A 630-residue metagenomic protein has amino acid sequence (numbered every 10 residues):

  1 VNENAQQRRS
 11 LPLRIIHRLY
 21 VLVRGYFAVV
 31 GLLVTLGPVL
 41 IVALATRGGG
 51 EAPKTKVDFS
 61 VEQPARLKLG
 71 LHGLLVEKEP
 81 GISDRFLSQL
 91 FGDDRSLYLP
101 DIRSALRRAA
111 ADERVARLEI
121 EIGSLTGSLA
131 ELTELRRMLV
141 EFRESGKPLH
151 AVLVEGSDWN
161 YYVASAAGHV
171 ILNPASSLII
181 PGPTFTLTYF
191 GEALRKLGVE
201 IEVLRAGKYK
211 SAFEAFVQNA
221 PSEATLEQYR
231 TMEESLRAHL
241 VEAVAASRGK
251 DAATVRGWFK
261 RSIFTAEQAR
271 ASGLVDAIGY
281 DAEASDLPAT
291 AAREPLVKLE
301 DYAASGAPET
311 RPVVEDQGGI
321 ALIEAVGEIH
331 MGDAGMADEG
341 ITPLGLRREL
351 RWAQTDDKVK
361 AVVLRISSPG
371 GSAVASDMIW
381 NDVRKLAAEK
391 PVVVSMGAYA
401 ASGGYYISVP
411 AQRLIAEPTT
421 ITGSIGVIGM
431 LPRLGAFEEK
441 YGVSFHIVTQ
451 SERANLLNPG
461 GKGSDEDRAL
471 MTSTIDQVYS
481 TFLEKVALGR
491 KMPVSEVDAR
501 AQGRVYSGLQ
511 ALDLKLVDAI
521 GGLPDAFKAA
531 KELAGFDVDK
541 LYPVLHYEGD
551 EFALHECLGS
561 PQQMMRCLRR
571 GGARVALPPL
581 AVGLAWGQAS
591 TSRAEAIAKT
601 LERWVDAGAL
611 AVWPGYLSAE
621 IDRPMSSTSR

Functional and structural regions predicted by a protein language model:
V1-L87, F91-D94, P100-I102, T184-A266 (+8 more regions): Intrinsically disordered, low-complexity segments enriched in small/flexible residues
D58-S60, A65-F190, V313-F437, D476: Cleft-lining beta-strand/loop regions that shape enzyme active-site pockets
I171-L172, V275-D281, I415-A416, V517-L523: Short acidic-hydrophobic, aromatic-tinged amphipathic segments that line or gate anion-handling sites
D251-S272, A277, K491-G521: Amphipathic alpha-helical substructures
S376-D382, E389, E484-G489, E496-G503: Generic long, charged, amphipathic alpha-helical segments
R413, P432-H446, Q450, P459-G460: Conserved phosphate-handling catalytic cores of large alpha/beta enzymes
P418-G426, N455-T472: Short beta-alpha connecting loops at secondary-structure transitions that line or flank enzyme active sites
G463, R468-A469, S473-R490: Alpha-helical coiled-coil heptad-repeat segments
